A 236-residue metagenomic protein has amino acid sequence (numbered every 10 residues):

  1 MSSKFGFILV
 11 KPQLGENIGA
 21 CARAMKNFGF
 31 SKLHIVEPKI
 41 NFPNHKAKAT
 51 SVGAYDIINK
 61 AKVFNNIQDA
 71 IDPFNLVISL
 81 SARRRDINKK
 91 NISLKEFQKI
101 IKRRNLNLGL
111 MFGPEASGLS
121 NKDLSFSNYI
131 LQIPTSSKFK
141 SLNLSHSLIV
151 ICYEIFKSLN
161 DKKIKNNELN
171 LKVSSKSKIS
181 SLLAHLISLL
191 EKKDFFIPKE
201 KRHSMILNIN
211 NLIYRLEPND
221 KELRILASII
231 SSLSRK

Functional and structural regions predicted by a protein language model:
M1-K236: Post-transcriptional modification and biogenesis factors for structured RNAs of the translation apparatus
